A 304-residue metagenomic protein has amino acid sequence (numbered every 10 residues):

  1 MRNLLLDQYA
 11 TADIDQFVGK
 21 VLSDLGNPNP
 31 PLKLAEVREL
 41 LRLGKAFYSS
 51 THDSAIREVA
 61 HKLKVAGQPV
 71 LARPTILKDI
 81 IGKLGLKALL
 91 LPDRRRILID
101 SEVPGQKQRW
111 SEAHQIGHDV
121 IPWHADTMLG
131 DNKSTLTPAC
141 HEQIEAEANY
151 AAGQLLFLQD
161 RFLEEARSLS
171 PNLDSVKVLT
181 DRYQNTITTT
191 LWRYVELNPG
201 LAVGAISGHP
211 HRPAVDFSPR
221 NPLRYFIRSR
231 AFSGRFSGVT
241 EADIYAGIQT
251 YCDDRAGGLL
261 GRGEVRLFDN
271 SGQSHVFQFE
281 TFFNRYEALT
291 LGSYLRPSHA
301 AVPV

Functional and structural regions predicted by a protein language model:
M1-V304: Active-site hotspot residues in diverse enzymes, especially metal/ion-binding acidic/histidine motifs
